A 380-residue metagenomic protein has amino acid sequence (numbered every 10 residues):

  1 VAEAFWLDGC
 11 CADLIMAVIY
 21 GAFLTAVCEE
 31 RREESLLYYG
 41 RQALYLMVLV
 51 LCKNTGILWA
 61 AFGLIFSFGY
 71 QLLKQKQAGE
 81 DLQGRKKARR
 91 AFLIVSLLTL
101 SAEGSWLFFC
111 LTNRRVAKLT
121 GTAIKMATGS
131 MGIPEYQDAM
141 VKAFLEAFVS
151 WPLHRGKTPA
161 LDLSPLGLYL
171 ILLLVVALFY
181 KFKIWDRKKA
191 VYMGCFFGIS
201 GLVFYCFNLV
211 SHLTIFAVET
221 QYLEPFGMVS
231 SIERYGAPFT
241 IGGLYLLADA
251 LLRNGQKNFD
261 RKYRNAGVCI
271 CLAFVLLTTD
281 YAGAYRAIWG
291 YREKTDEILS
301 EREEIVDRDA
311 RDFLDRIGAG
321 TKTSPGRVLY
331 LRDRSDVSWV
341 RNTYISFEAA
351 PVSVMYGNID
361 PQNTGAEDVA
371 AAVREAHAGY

Functional and structural regions predicted by a protein language model:
V1-V18, L51: Aromatic- and kink-enriched transmembrane "portal" helix at the membrane-lumen/periplasm boundary that abuts
A12-I19, L58, V203, V218-R253: Hydrophobic/aromatic-rich transmembrane helices and adjacent perimembrane loops
F23, Y38-N54, L58-I65: Membrane-interface alpha helices of multi-pass inner-membrane proteins
E34-L36, Q75-A91, A177-L202: Membrane-interface helix-loop-helix junctions at transmembrane boundaries of multi-pass membrane enzymes, predominantly
R41-Q42, K188-Y222: Transmembrane alpha-helix segments characteristic of polytopic inner-membrane glycan-assembly/cell-envelope
I65-K76, R85-Y180: Membrane-lumen/periplasm interface segments of specific transmembrane helices in polyprenyl phosphate-linked
A273-N342: Membrane-embedded, lumen/periplasm-facing catalytic core of multi-pass transferases that use lipid-linked donors
Y330-A376: Extracytoplasmic
